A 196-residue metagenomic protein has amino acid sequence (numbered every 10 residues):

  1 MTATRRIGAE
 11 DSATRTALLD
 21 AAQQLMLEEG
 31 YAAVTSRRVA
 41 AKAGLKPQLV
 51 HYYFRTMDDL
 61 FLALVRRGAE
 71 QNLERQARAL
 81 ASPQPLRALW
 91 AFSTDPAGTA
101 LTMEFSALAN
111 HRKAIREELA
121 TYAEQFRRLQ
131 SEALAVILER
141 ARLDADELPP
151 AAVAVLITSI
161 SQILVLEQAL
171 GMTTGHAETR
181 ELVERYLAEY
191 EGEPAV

Functional and structural regions predicted by a protein language model:
M1-T4: Short, intrinsically disordered or compositionally biased N-terminal tails of bacterial proteins
I7, R116-A120, E139-V196: Hydrophobic/aromatic-rich alpha-helical bundle segments in the mid-to-C-terminal region
T14-A17, A21-D59, A63: Helix-turn-helix
T14-R15, K46, T56-L64, N72-R87 (+1 more regions): Membrane-interacting alpha-helical segments
A17, A21-E29, R75, L101 (+2 more regions): Solvent-exposed, amphipathic alpha-helical segments
R55-D59, S93, N110, A114 (+2 more regions): Residues in soluble alpha-helical coiled-coils and helical-bundle/repeat scaffolds
A63, E70-A100, P150-I157: Hydrophobic alpha-helical connector segments
L73-E74, T94-M103, K113-A141, A177-E184: Amphipathic alpha-helical packing segments from all-alpha helical-bundle domains
